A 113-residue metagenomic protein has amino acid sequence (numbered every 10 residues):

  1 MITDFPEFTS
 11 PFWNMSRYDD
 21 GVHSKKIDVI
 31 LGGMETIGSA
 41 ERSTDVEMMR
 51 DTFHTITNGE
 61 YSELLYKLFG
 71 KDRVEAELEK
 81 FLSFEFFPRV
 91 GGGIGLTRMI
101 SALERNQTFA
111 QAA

Functional and structural regions predicted by a protein language model:
M1-A113: A translation/RNA-centric and nucleic-acid-associated enzymatic feature enriched in Class II aminoacyl-tRNA synthetases
